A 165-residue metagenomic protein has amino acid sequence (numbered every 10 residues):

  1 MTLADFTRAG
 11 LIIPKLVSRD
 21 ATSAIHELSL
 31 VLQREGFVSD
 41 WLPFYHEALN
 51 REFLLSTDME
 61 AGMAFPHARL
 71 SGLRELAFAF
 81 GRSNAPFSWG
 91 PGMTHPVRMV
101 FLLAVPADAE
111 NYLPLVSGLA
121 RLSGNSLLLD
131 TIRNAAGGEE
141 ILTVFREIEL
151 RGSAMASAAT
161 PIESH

Functional and structural regions predicted by a protein language model:
M1-H165: Cytosolic covalent-transfer regions centered on His/Cys nucleophiles that carry phosphoryl or persulfide groups
